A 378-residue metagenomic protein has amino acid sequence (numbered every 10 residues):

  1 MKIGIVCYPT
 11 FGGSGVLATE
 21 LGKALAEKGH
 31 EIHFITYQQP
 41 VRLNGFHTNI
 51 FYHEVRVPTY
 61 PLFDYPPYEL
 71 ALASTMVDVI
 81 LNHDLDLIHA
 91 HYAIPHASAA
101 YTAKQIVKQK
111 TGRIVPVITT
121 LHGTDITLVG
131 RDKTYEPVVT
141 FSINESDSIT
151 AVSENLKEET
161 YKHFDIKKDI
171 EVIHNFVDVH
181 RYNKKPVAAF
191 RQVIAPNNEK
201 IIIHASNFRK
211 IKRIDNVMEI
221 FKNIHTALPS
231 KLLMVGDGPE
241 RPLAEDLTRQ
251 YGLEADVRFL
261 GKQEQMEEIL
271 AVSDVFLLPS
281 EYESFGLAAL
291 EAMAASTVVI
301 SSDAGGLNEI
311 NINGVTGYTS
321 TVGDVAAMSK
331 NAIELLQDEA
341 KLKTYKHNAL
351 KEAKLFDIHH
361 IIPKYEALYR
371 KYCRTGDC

Functional and structural regions predicted by a protein language model:
I5-F11, K23-Y68: N-terminal strand-loop element at the rim of the active site of nucleotide-sugar-dependent glycosyltransferases
N155, F176: Carbohydrate-associated surface elements
N183-P196: A short helix/loop element that forms part of the nucleotide-sugar donor recognition site in Leloir-type
A195-K212, M218-F221: Conserved donor-binding/catalytic core segment of Leloir-type glycosyltransferases
E245-G261: Nucleotide-activated donor-binding/catalytic signature segment of Leloir-type glycosyltransferases, i.e., the conserved
K262, E281: Aromatic "clamp/platform" in nucleotide-sugar-dependent glycosyltransferases that forms part of the donor/acceptor
V298-S301, N311: Short hydrophobic beta-strand element within catalytic cores of glycosyltransferases and related nucleotide-activated
N313-G314, Y318-V325, E334-E339: Conserved acidic donor-binding segment of nucleotide-sugar-dependent glycosyltransferases
